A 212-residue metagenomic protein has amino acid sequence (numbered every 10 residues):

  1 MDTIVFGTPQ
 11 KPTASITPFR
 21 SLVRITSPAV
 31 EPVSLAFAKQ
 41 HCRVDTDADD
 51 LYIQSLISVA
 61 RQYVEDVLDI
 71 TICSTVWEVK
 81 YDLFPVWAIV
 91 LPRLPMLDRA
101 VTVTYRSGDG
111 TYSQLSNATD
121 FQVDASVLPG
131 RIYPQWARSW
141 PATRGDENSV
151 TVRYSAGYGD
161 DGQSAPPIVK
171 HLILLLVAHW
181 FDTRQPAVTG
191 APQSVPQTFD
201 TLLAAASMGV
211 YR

Functional and structural regions predicted by a protein language model:
M1-R212: Divalent metal-cofactor coordination and adjacent catalytic microenvironments
